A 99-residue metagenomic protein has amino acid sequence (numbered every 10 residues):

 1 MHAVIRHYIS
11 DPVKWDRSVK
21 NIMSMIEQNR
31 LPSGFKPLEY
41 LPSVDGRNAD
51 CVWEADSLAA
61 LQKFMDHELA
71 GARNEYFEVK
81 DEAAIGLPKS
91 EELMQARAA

Functional and structural regions predicted by a protein language model:
M1-N48, E54-G71, K80-A99: Short S/T/G/P-rich N-terminal loop/turn motif that feeds into the first structured element of a domain
